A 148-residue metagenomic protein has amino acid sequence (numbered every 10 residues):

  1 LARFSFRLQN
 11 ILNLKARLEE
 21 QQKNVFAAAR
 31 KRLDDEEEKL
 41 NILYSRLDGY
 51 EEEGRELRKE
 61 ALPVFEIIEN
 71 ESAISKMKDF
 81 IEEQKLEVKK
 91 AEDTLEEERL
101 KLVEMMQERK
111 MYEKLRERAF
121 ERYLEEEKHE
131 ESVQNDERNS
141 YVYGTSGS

Functional and structural regions predicted by a protein language model:
L1-S148: Charge-rich amphipathic alpha-helical interaction elements
